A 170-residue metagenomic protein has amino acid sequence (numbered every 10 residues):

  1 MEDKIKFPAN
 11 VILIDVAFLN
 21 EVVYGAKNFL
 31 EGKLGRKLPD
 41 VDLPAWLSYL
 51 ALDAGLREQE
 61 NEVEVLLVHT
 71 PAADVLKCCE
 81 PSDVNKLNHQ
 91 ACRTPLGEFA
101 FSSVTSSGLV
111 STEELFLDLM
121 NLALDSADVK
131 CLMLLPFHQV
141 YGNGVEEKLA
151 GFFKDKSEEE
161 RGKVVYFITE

Functional and structural regions predicted by a protein language model:
F7-E21, N28, G32-M133: A charged nuclease-like catalytic/ligand-binding cleft shared by nucleic-acid processing domains
V22, G142-V145: Extracytoplasmic/secreted cell-surface and envelope-processing proteins
G108, Y141-G142: Polyanion-engaging groove/track-forming segments
D118-L119, G144-F152: A short acidic, amphipathic alpha-helical/loop segment
A123, L149-K154, E158: Domain-scale recognition of functional cores that engage charged ligands
L135-V140: N-terminal regulatory modules in eukaryotic regulatory proteins
D155-E170: Short, flexible loop segments at boundaries between secondary-structure elements
